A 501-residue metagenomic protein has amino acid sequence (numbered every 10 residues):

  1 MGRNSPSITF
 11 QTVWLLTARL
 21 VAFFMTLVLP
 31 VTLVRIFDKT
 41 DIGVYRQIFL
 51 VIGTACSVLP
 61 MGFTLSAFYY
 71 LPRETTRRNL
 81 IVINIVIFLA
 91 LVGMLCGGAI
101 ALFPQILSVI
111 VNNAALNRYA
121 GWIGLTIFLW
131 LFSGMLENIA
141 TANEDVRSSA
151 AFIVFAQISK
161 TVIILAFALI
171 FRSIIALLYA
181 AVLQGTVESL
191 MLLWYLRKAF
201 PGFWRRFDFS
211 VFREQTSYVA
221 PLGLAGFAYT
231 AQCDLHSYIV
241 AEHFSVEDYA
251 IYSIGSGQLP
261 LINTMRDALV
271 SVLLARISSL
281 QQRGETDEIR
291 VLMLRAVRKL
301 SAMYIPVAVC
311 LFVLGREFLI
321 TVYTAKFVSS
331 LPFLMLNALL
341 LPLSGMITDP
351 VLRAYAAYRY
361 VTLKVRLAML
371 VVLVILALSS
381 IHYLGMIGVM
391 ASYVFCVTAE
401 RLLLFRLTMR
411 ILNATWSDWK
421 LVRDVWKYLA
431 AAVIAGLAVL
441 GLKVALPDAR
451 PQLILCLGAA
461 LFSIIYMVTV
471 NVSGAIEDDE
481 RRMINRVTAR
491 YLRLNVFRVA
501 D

Functional and structural regions predicted by a protein language model:
M1-N4, I8, I174-I175, L190-D234 (+5 more regions): Interhelical loop/hinge segments that connect adjacent transmembrane helices in multipass membrane
M1-T26, T76-N79, I83, R147 (+3 more regions): N-terminal membrane topogenesis motif
G2, W416, L440-D501: Membrane-proximal transmembrane or re-entrant/amphipathic helices at the cytosolic face
P6-T64, F88, G93-A101, T126 (+6 more regions): Signature of the first transmembrane helix
F10-T26, A156, A180-L192, L196 (+5 more regions): Transmembrane helical elements of multi-pass membrane transporters/channels
P30-V31, L59-T76, T141-A142, G255 (+2 more regions): Helix-loop junctions and terminal segments of transmembrane helices in multi-pass membrane transport/translocation
G53, I87-A228, C233-D234, L440-G441: Hydrophobic transmembrane helix module of multi-pass membrane transport proteins
Y70-R73, L129-I153, I175, A338-L367: Membrane-interface junctions at transmembrane-helix termini in multi-pass inner-membrane proteins
